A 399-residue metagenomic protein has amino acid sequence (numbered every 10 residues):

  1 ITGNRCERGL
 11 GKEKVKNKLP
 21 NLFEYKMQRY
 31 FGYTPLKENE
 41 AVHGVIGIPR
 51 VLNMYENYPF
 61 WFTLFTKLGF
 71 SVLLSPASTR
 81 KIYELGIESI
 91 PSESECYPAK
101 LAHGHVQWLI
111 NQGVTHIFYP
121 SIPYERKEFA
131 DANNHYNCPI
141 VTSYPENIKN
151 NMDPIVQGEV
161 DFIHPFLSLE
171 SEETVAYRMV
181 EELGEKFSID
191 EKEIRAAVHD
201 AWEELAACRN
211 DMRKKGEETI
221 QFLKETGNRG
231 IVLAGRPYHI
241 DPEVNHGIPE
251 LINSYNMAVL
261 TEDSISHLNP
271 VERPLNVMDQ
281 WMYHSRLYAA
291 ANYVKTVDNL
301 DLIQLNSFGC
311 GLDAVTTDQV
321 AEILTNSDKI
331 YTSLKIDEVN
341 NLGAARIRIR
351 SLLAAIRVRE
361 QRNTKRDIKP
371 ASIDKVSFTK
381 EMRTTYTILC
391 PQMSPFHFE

Functional and structural regions predicted by a protein language model:
I1-E399: An N-terminal assembly and electron-transfer interface module characteristic of large anaerobic redox and radical
